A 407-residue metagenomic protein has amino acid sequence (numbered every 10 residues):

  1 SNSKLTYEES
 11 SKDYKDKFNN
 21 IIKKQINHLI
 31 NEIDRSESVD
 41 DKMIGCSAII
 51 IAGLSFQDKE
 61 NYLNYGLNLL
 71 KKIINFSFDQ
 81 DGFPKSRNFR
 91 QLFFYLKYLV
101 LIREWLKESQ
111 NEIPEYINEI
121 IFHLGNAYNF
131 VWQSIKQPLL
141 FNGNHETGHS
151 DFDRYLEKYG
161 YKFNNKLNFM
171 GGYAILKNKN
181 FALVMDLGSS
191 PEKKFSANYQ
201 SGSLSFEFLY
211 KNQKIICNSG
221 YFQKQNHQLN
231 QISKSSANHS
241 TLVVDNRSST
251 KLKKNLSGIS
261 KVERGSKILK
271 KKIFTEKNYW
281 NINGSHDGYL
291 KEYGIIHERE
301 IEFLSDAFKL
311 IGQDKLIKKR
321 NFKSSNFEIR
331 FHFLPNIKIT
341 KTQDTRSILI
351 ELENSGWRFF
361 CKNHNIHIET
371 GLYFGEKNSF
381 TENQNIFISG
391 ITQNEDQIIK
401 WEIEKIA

Functional and structural regions predicted by a protein language model:
S1-I121: Aromatic-lined, polymer-binding surfaces characteristic of secreted/periplasmic polysaccharide-degrading enzymes
N19, V39, Y221-A407: CBM-like, beta-strand-rich accessory domains located in the C-terminal region of large, secreted polysaccharide-active
R35, K193-S196, L229: Catalytic micro-motifs at enzyme active sites that drive phosphoryl/nucleotidyl and oxygen chemistry
G45, G172, G202-L204, N238 (+2 more regions): Residues that flank catalytic or metal-binding motifs in active/ligand-binding sites
I51, N126-F130, S240: Generic alpha-helical structural context detector
F83-C217, Y221, Q393: Carbohydrate-active enzyme catalytic cores, enriched for enzymes that act on polyanionic acidic polysaccharides
